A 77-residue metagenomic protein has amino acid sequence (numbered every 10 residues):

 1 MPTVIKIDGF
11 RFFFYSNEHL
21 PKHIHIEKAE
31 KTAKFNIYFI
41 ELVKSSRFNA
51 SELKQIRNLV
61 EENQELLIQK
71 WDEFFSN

Functional and structural regions predicted by a protein language model:
M1-L20: Short, charged/polar N-terminal "headpieces" of proteins
P2-I5, E30-T32, L53-K54: Multi-pass alpha-helical transmembrane bundles in non-GPCR membrane proteins that perform intramembrane catalysis
V4, H25, Y38, E61-E65: Alpha-helical interaction segments
I5-I7, H23, E30, V43 (+1 more regions): Alpha-helical structural elements
K6, F10-F12, L42, R47 (+1 more regions): Short capping/connector residues at structural and topological boundaries
Y15-F48: A short, structured beta-strand/loop element
N49-N77: C-terminal structural segments of small proteins and small subunits
